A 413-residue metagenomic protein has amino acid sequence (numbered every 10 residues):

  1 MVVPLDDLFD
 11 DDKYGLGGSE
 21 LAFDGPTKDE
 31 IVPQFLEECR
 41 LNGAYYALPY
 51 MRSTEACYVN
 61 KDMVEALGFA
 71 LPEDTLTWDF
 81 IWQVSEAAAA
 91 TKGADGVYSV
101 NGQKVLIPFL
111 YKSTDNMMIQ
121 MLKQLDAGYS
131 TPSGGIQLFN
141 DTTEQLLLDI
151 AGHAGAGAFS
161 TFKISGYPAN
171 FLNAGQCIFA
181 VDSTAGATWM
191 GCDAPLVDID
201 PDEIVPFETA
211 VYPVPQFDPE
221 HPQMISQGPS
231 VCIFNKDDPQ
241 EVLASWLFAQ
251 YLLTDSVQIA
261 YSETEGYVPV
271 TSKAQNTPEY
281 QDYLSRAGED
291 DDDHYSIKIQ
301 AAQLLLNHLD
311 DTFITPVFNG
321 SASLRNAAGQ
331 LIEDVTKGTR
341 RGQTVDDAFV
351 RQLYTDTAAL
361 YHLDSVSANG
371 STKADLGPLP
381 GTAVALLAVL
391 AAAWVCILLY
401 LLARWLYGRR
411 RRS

Functional and structural regions predicted by a protein language model:
M1-T54, S99, D200-P215: Hinge/lid segment of periplasmic solute-binding proteins
L36-Y50, E55, D79-I136: Extracytoplasmic/periplasmic solute-binding protein
L67, L148, G152-F159, P195-K273: Extracytoplasmic/periplasmic substrate-recognition and gating elements
L76-F80, S160-N173: Short helix-initiation/N-cap motifs at beta->coil->alpha
W82-E86, L122, T131-S165, T209-A210 (+1 more regions): Glycine-centered hinge/linker elements that transmit conformational signals in sensory and ligand-binding systems
I178-S183, W189-M190: Paired acidic/hydrophobic, glycine-rich loop segments that form the ligand-binding mouth/hinge of periplasmic-binding
F207-Q216, S262-T336: Long, aromatic- and glycine/proline-rich binding clefts that accommodate carbohydrate-like moieties
I297-S413: Conserved C-terminal helix/tail region of periplasmic/extracytoplasmic solute-binding proteins
